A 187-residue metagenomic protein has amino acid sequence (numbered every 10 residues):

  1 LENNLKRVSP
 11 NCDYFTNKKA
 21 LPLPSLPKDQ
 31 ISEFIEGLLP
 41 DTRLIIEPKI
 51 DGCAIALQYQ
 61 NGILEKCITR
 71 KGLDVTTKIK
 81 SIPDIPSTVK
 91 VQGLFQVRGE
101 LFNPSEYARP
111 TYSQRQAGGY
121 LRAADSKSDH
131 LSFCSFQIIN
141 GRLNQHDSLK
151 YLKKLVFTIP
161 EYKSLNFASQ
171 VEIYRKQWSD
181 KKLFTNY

Functional and structural regions predicted by a protein language model:
L1-N3, A20, P27-S32, Q114-Y187: Catalytic nucleotidyltransferase
L1-V89, R115, K176-W178, F184: Phosphate/adenylate-binding "loop-and-lid" substructures adjacent to NTP/NAD/dNTP-binding pockets in NTP-dependent
D41, A56-T158: Covalent nucleotidyltransferase
